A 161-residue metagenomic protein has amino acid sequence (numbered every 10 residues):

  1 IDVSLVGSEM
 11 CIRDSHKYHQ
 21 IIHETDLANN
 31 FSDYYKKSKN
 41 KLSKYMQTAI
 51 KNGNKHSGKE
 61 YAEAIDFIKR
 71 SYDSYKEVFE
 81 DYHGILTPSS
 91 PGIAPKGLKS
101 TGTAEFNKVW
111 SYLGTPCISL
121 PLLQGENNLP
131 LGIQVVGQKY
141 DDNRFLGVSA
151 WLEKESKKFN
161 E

Functional and structural regions predicted by a protein language model:
I1-G7, I12: Single conserved hydrophobic/aromatic residue that forms the stacking wall/gate of nucleotide- or nucleobase-binding
H19, E63, S90-V109: Short, surface-exposed loop/helix-turn segments at secondary-structure junctions that function as lids/hinges flanking
H19-Y72, K76, P121-G132: Short helix-loop capping/hinge segments that flank enzyme active sites or metal/cofactor-binding pockets
H56-D66, D73, Y112-E161: Structural helix-boundary/capping segments
Y82: An anion/phosphate-binding loop that grips the pyrophosphate of nucleotide cofactors and donors
